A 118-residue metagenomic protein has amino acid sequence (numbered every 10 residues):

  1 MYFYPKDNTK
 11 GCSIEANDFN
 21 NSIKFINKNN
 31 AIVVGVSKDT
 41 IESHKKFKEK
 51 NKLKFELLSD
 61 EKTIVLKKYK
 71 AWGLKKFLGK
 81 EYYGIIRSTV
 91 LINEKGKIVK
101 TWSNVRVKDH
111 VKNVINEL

Functional and structural regions predicted by a protein language model:
M1-L118: Chalcogenol-based redox active-site neighborhoods
